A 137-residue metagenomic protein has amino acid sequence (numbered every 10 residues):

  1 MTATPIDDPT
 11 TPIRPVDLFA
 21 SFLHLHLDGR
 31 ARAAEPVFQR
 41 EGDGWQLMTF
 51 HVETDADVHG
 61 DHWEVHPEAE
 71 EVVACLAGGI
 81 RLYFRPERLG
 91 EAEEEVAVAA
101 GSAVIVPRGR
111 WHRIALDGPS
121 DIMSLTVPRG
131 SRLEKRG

Functional and structural regions predicted by a protein language model:
M1-H62: A short, N-terminal "cap"/entry segment at the start of jelly-roll beta-barrel domains of the cupin/DSBH fold
A3-S21, D57, R113-G137: Double-stranded beta-helix
D43-W45, V52-V58, A77-R81, R88 (+1 more regions): Short, charged/polar surface micro-motifs in flexible loops or helix N-caps
W45, A69-V72, S120: Short, surface-exposed beta-edge/turn micro-motifs
D55-D57, A100-G101, P107-G109, P119: Tight coil/turn sites that cap or link beta-strands
E64-V65, E70-C75, V96, V104 (+1 more regions): His/acidic/aromatic-lined binding-pocket segments of jelly-roll/cupin-type domains and related regulatory beta-sandwich
H66-L82, P86, L125: Short, conserved beta-strand element in jelly-roll/cupin
E87-R108: Short acidic-glycine-tyrosine-enriched beta hairpin
